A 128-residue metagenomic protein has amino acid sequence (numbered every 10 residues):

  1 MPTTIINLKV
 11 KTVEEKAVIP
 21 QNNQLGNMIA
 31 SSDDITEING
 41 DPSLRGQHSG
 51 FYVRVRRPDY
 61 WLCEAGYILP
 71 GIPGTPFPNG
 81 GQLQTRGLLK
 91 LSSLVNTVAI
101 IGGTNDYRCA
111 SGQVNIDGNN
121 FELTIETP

Functional and structural regions predicted by a protein language model:
M1-P128: Targeting-peptide/extracellular-domain and disordered-appendage signature
